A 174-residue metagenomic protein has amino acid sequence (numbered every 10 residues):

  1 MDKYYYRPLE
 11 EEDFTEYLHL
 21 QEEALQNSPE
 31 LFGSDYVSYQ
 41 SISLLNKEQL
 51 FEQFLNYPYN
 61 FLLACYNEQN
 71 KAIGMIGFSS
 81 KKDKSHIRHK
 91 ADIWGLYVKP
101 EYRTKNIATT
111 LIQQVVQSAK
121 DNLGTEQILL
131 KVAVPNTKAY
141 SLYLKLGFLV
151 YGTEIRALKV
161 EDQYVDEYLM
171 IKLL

Functional and structural regions predicted by a protein language model:
K3, E126-Y140, L144-L146, I155-L174: C-terminal "cap" of GNAT-fold acetyltransferases
E11-E12, H19, A24-E101, I112-Q114 (+2 more regions): Acetyl-CoA-dependent GNAT
R88, D92-W94, L111, K138-V150 (+1 more regions): Conserved N-terminal glycine/acidic-rich loop preference
K99-K105, V134-P135: Active-site acidic-Proline motif in GNAT/NAT acetyltransferases
A119-L123: Hydrophobic pocket-lining residues that define ligand/cofactor binding sites across diverse proteins
